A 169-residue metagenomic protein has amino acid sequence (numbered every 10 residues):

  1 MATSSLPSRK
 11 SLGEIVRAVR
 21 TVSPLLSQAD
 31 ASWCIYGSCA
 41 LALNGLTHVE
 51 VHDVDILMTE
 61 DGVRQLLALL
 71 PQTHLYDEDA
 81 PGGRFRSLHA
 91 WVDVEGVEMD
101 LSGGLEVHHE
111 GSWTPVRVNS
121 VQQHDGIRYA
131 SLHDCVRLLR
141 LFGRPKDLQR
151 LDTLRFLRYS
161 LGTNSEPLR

Functional and structural regions predicted by a protein language model:
M1-R169: Compositionally biased terminal segments of proteins
